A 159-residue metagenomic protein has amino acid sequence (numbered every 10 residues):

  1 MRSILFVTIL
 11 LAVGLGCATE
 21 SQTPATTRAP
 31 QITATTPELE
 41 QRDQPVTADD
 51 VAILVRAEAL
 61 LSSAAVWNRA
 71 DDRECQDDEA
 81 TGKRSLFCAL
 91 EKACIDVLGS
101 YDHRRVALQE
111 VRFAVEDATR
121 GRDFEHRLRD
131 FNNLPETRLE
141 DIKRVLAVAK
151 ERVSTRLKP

Functional and structural regions predicted by a protein language model:
M1-I4: Positively charged n-region of N-terminal signal peptides that target proteins for export
F6-G14: Bacterial N-terminal signal peptides
A18-E20: Bacterial signal peptide processing site
P24-T35, G82-R84, V115-D123: Short, compositionally biased low-complexity segments
T26-A57: N-terminal low-complexity, Pro/Thr/Ser-rich intrinsically disordered segments that act as propeptides or flexible
T35-Q41, C88-E91, F124-R127: Acidic/histidine-rich, surface-exposed loop or edge segments in extracytoplasmic proteins
D49-A114: Short N-proximal segments of mature Sec-exported proteins
K92-P159: Compact alpha-helical subdomains of small soluble proteins
